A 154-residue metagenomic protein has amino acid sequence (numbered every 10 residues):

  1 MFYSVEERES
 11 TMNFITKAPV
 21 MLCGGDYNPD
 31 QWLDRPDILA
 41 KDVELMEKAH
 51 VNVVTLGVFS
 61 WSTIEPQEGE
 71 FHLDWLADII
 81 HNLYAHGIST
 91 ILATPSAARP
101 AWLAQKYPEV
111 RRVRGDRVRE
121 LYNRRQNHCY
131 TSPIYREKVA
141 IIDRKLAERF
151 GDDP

Functional and structural regions predicted by a protein language model:
M1-T11: Short, Lys/Arg-enriched N-terminal segments with co-localized hydrophobic residues within the first ~10-30 amino acids
F14-R35: Boundary/entry segment of secreted carbohydrate-active catalytic domains
I15-A18, E47-K48, A85, G151-P154: Extracellular/periplasmic catalytic domains that process cell-envelope and extracellular macromolecules
N28-D30, E65-Q67, Y130: Short, contiguous strand/loop micro-motifs
R35-L39, G69-L73, H128, S132 (+1 more regions): Solvent-exposed, acidic/flexible segments
L39-G115, A147: Aromatic-lined substrate-binding rim segments of carbohydrate-active enzymes
A98-D152: Active-site-adjacent "subsite" loops/lids of carbohydrate-active enzymes
